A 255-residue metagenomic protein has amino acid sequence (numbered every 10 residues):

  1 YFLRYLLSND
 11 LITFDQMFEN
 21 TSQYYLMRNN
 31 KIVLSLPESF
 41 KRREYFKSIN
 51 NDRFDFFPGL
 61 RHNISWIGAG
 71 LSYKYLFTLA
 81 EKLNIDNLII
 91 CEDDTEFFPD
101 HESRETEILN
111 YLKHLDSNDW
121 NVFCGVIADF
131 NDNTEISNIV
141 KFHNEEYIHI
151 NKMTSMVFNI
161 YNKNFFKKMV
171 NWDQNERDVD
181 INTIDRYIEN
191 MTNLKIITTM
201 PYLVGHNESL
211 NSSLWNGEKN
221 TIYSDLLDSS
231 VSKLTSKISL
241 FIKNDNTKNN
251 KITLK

Functional and structural regions predicted by a protein language model:
Y1-C91, T95-K255: An acidic/histidine-cluster motif and surrounding catalytic segment that typifies divalent-metal-assisted enzyme active
